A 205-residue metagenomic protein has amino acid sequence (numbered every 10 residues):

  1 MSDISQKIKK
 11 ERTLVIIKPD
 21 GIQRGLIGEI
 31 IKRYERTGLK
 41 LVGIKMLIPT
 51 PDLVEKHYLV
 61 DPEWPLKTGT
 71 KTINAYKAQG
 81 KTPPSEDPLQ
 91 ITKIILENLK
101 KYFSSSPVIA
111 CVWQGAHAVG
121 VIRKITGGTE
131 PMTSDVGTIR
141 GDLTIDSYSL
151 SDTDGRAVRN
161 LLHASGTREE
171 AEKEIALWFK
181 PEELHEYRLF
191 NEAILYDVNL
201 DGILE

Functional and structural regions predicted by a protein language model:
M1-E205: Non-catalytic terminal and connector segments of soluble metabolic enzymes
